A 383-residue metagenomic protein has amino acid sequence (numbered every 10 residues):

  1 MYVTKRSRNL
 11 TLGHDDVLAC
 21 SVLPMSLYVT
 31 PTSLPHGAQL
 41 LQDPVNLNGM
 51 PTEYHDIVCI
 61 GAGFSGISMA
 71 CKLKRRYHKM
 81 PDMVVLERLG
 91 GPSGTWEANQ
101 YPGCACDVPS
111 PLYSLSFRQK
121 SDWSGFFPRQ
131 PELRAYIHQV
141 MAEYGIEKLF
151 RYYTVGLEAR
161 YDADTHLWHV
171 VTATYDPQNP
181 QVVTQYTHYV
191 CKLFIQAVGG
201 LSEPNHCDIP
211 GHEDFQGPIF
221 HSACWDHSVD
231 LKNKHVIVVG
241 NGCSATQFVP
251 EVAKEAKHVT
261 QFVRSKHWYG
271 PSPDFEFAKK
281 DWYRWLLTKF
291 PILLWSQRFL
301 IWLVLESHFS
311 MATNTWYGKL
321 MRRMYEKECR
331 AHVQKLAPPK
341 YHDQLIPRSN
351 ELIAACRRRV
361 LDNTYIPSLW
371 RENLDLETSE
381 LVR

Functional and structural regions predicted by a protein language model:
M1-V45, T165, T187-P218: Glycine/serine-rich phosphate-binding loop and adjoining beta1-alpha1 elements at the start of nucleotide-handling
R6-T32, H55, C59, F64-F150 (+2 more regions): Beta1-alpha1 glycine-rich phosphate/pyrophosphate-binding loop at the start of Rossmann-like nucleotide-binding domains
L41-P51, S114-D122, H308-N314: Short glycine/proline-rich turn/loop motifs
G49-Y54, V58-C59, F64, S68-V85 (+3 more regions): Rossmann-like dinucleotide-binding core of oxidoreductases
K120-Q139, R151, V239, Y317-Y325 (+1 more regions): Short beta-strand to alpha-helix junction loop
S124-L201: Feature captures the FAD/FMN-dependent oxidoreductase FAD-binding
K148-F150, G217, N373-D375, S379: Short, conserved active-site loop motifs that form the nucleotide-linked donor/cofactor pocket
R323-R383: Alpha/beta-hydrolase fold catalytic core
